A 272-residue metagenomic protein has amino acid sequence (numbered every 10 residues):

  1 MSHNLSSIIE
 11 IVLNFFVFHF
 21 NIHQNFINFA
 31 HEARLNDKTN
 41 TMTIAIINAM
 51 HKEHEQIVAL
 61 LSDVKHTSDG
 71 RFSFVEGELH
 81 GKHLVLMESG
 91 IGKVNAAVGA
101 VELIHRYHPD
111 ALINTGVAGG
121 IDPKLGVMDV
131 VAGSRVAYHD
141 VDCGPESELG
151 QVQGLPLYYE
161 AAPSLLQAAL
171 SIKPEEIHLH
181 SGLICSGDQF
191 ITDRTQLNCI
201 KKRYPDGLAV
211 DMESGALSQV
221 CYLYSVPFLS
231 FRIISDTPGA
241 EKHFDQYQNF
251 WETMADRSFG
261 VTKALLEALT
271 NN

Functional and structural regions predicted by a protein language model:
H3-N21: Hydrophobic alpha-helical signal peptides and transmembrane signal-/tail-anchor segments that drive secretory-pathway
I8, N21-Q24, N28, R34-K38: Short, positively charged and aromatic/hydrophobic N-terminal segments
M42-Y107: N-terminal short beta-loop-beta anion/metal-coordinating cradle
H108-I113: Proline-aspartate-enriched helix->loop->beta-strand connector
I121-Y204: Mid-sequence, gly/pro-rich, charge-dense loop/helix-turn segments that line enzyme active sites
I191-G239: A C-terminal functional module that forms or caps the active site or interfaces directly with catalytic machinery
P238-N272: His/Asp/Glu-rich mid-to-C-terminal helical/loop segments that flank catalytic regions of hydrolases
